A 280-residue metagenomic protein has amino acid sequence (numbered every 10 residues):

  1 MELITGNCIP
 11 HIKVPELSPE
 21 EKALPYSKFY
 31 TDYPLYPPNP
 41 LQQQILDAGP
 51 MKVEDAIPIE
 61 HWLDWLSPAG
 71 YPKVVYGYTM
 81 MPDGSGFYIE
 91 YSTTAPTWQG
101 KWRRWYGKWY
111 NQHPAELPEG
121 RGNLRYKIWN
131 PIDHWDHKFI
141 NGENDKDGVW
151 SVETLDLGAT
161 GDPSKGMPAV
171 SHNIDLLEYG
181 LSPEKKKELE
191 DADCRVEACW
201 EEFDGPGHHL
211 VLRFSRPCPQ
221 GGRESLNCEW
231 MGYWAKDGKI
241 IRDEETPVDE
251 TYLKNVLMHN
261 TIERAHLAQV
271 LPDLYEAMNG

Functional and structural regions predicted by a protein language model:
E2-D145: Hydrophobic ligand-binding cavity/cleft-lining segments
I4-P19, I59, E188-M258: Beta-strand/loop substructures that line and gate deep hydrophobic ligand-binding cavities in soluble
S92-W98, E153-D156, E197-W200, F214-S215: Short beta-strand element of the conserved SAM-dependent methyltransferase core
N111-Q112, H266, D273: A very general structural signal that marks isolated residues within well-ordered alpha-helical segments
R121, Y126-H137, L181, W230-A235 (+1 more regions): Structured surface interface patches that mediate subunit assembly and partner/cofactor docking
Y126-P206: Glycine-rich portal/gate segments that line the openings of hydrophobic small-molecule binding cavities
Y252-V270: Short, hydrophobic-biased amphipathic alpha-helical segments
Q269-G280: Short, highly charged C-terminal tails/helix-capping segments
